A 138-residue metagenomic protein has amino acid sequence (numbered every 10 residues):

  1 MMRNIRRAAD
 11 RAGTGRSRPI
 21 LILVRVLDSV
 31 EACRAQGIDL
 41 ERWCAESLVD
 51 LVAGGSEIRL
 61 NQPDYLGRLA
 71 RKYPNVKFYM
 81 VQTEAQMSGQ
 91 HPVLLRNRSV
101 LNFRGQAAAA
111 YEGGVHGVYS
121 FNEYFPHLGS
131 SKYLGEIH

Functional and structural regions predicted by a protein language model:
M1-H138: Glycan-processing catalytic domains of CAZymes
